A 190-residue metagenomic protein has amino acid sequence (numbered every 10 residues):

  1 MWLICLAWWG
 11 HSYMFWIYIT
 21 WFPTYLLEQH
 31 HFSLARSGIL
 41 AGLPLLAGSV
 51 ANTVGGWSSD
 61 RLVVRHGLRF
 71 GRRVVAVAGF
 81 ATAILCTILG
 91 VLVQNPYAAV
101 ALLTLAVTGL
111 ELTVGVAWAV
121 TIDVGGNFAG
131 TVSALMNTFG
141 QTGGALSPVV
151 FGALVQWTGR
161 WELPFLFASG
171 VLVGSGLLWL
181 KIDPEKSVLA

Functional and structural regions predicted by a protein language model:
M1-T53, V114, W118, I122: Extracytoplasmic gate region of multi-pass secondary transporters
C5, G38, G42, V77 (+2 more regions): Conserved glycine-rich helix-kink/hinge and helix-boundary motifs of the Major Facilitator Superfamily
W9, G42-L46, T104, A134-T142: Transmembrane alpha-helical cores of Major Facilitator Superfamily
L26-L27, S58-S59, V63, F151-G159: Interfacial helix-cap and linker-helix signal at transmembrane-aqueous boundaries of multi-pass secondary transporters
S33, G71-V74, A153-G170: A membrane-interface helix-boundary motif in multi-pass transporters
R69-A117: C-terminal transmembrane helical hairpin of 12-TM major facilitator-type secondary transporters
G90-V91, S169-A190: Multi-pass alpha-helical transporter architecture, strongest for 12-TM Major Facilitator/SLC carriers used
I122-R160: A late C-terminal transmembrane helix in Major Facilitator Superfamily
